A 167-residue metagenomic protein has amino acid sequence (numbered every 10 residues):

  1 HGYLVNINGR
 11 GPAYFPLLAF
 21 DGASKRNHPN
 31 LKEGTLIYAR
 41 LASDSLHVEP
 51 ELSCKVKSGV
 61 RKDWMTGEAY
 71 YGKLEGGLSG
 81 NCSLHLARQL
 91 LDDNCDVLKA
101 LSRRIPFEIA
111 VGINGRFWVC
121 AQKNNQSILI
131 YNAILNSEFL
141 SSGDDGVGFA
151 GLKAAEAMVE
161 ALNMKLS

Functional and structural regions predicted by a protein language model:
H1-S167: Single-stranded RNA-binding regions, centering on S1/OB-family and related RNA-binding modules
